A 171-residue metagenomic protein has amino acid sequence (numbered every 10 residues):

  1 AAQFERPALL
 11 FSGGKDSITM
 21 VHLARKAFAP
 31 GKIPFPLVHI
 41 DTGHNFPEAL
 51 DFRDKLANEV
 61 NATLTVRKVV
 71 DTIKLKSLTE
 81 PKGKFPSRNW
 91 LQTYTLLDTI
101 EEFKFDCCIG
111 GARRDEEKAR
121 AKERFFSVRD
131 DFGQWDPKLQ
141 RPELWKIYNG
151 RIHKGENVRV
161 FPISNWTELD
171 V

Functional and structural regions predicted by a protein language model:
A1-L10, K15-V171: Nucleotide-activated chemistry modules centered on ATP-dependent adenylation/adenylyltransferase
